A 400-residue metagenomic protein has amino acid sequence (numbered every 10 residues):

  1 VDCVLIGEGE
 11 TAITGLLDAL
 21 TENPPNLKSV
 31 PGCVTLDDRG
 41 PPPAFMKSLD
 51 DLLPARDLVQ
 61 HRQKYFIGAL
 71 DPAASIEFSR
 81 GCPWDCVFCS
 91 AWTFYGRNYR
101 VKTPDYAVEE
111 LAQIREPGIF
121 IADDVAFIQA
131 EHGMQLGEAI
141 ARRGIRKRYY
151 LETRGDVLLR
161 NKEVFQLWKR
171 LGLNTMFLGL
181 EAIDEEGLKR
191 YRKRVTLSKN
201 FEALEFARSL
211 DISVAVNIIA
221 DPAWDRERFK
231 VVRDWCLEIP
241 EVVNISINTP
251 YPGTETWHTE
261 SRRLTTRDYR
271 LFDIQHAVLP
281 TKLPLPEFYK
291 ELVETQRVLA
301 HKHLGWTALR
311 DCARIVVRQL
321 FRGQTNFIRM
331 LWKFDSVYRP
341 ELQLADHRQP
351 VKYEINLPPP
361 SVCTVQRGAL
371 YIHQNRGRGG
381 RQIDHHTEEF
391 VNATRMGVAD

Functional and structural regions predicted by a protein language model:
V1-F45, T249, G253: Glycine-rich beta-alpha loop elements in corrinoid/cobalamin-binding modules across cobalamin-dependent enzymes
V1-G15, L167-M176, V232-S246: Structural recognition of alpha->loop->beta junctions
V1-V4, T21-N23, L167-W168, R194-T196 (+2 more regions): Short, hinge-like loop/turn segments at secondary-structure boundaries
P43-Q63: A short, charged helix-loop
R56-I218, P222, D234: Radical SAM [4Fe-4S] cluster-binding motif and immediate context
W84, E131, E186, R190-Y191 (+3 more regions): Flexible glycine/acidic-rich beta-alpha junction loops that bind and position SAM and/or redox cofactors in anaerobic
L136-I140, R226-V242, H303: Short, electropositive alpha-helical surface patch
E255-S261, T265-Y269, I274-D400: Radical SAM enzyme core and accessory elements
